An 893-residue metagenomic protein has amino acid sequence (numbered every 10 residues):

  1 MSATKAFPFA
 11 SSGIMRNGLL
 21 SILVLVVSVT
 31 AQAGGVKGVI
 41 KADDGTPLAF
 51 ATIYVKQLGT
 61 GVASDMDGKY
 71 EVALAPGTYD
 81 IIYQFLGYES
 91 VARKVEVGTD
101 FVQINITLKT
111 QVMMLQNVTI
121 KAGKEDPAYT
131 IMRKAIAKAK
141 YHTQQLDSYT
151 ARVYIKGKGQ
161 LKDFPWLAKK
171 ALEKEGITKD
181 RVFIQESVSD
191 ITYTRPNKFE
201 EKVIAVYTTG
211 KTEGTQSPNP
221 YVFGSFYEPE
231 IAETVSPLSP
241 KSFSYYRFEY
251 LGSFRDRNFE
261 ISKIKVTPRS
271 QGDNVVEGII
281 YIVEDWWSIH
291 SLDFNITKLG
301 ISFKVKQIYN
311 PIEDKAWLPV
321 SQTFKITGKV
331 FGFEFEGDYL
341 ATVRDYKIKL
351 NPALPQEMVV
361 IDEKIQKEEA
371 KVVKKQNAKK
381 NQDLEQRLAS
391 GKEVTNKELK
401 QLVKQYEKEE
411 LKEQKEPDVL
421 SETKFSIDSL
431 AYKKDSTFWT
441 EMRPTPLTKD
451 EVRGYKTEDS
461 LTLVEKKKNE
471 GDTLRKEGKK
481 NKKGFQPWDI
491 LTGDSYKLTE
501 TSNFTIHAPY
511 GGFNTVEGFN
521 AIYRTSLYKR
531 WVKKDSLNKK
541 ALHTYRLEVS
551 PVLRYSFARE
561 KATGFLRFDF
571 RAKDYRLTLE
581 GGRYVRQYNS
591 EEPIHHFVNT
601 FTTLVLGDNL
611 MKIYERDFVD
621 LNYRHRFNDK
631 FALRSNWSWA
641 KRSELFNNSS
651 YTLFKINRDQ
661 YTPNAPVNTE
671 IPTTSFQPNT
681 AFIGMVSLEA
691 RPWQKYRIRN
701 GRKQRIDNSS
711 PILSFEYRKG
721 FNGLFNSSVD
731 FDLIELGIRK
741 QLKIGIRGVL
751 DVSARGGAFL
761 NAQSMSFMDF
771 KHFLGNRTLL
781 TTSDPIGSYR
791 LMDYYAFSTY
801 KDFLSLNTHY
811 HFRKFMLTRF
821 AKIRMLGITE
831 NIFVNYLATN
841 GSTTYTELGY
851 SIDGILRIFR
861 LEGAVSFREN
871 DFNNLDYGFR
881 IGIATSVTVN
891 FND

Functional and structural regions predicted by a protein language model:
K37-L48: Structural motif
V55-Q57, D80-R93: A short, solvent-exposed loop/turn motif at the edges and junctions of modular extracellular/periplasmic domains
L58-K69: Short, acidic Ser/Thr/Gly-rich low-complexity loop/linker segments typical of extracellular and cell-surface proteins
V112, T119-K263, P268-V276, Y339-T505 (+4 more regions): Structured extracytoplasmic
I120, H290-I296, T501-F513, D535-F568 (+7 more regions): Transmembrane beta-strand segments that form the barrel wall of outer-membrane beta-barrel proteins
E517-A521, E560-G564, E615-V619, P678-G684 (+6 more regions): Residues that define the transmembrane beta-barrel architecture of outer-membrane proteins
L577-F597, T602-K612, T674, R705 (+1 more regions): C-terminal outer-membrane beta-barrel translocator/porin domains of Gram-negative envelope proteins and their
G684-A690, L806, D876-D893: Outer-membrane beta-barrel "beta-signal"
